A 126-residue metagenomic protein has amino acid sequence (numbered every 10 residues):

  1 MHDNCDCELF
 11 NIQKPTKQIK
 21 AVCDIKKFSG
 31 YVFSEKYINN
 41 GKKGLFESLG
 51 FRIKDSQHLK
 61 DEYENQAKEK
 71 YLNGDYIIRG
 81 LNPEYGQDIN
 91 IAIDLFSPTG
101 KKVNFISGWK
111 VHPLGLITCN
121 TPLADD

Functional and structural regions predicted by a protein language model:
M1-I91: Compact soluble domain cores
G80-D126: Short, compact, well-ordered microdomains
